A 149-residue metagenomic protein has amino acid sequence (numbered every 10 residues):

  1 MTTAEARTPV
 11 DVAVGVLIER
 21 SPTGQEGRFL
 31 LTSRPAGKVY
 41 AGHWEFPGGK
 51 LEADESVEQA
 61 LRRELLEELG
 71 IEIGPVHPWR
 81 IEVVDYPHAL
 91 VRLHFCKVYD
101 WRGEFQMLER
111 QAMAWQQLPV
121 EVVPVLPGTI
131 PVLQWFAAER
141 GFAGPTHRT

Functional and structural regions predicted by a protein language model:
T2-L30, I81: Conserved N-terminal beta-strand and adjoining loop/helix that marks the start of the Nudix/MutT-like hydrolase domain
E5-R7, A137-T149: Generic C-terminal helix-cap and adjacent flexible tail
E19-T23, P35, Y99-E104, Q117-V120: Short loop segments at secondary-structure junctions
Q25-E67: Conserved Nudix-box catalytic region and its N-terminal flanking loop in Nudix hydrolases and closely related
E68-P75: Short secondary-structure junctions
E72, I81-Q106, Q111-A112, L118: Active-site-adjacent beta-strand/loop module that shapes the phosphate/pyrophosphate-binding cleft
K97, F105-R140: NUDIX/MutT-family hydrolases
